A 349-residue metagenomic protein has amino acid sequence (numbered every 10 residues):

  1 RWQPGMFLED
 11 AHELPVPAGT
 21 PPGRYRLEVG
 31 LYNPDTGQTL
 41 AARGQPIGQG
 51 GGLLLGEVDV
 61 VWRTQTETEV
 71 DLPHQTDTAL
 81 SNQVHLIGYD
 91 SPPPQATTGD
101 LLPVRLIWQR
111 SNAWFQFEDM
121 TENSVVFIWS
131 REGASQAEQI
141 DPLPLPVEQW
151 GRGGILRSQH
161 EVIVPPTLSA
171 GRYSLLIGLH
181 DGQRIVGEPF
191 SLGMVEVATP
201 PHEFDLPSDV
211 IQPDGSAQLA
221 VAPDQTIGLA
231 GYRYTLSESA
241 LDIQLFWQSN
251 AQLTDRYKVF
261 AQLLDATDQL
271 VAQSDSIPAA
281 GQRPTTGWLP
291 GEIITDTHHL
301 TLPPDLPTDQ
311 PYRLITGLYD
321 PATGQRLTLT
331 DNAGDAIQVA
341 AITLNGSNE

Functional and structural regions predicted by a protein language model:
R1-E349: C-terminal luminal/periplasmic domains and tails of membrane-associated envelope-modifying transferases
